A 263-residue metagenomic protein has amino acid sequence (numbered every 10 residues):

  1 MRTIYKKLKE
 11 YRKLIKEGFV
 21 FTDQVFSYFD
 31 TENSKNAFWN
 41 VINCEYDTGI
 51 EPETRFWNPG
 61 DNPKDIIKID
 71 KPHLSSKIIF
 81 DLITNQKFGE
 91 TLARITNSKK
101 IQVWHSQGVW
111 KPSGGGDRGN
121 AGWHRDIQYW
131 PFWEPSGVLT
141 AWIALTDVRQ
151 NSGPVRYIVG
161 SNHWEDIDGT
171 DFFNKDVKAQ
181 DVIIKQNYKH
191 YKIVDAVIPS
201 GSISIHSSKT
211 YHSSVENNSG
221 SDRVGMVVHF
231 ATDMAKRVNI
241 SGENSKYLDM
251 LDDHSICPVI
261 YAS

Functional and structural regions predicted by a protein language model:
M1-E17, D23-W123, Y129-F132, T170 (+2 more regions): Non-heme Fe(II)-dependent double-stranded beta-helix
V41-E45, S98, V148, W164 (+1 more regions): Phosphate/oxyanion-binding loops and surfaces in catalytic or ligand/nucleic-acid-binding neighborhoods
N97, D126-V138, Y191-K192, I198 (+1 more regions): A short beta-loop-beta micro-motif enriched in histidine and acidic residues
K99-Q107, G119-A121, G137-I143, G153 (+1 more regions): Generic beta-strand structural signal
Q107, R125-I127, I143-D147, V159: Short, structured patches in soluble enzyme cores that scaffold and shape functional sites
W110, G114-R118, Q150-D181: Glycine-rich, pocket-lining loop/helix-strand segments that form or immediately flank
P131-Q150, V197-S200, I205, H229-D233: Short, conserved beta-strand element in jelly-roll/cupin
N162-S263: Conserved double-stranded beta-helix
